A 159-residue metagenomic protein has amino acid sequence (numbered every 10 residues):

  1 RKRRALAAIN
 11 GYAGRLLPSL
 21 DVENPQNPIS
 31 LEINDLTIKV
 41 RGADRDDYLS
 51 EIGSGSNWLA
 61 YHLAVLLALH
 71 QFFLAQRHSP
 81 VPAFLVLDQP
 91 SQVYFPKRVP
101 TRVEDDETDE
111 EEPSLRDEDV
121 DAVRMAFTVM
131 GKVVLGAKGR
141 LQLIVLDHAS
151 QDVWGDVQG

Functional and structural regions predicted by a protein language model:
R1-R45, Q76, V81-P82, P96: Extended, charged coiled-coil "arm/hinge" scaffolds of SMC/Rad50-like chromosome-maintenance ATPases and other large
K2, D47-Y48, Q92-F95, Q151-W154: Flexible loop/turn segments at secondary-structure boundaries
K39-L66: Conserved ABC ATPase signature
G53, Q76-S79, K132-G139: Conserved catalytic network of the ASCE P-loop NTPase/AAA+ motor domain
A64-A75: Metal-dependent nuclease catalytic cores in nucleic-acid-processing enzymes, especially RNase H-like/related
D88-P90: Walker B catalytic acidic pair
P100-G159: C-terminal lobe/lid and adjacent interdomain/linker elements of RecA-like ASCE P-loop ATPase modules
